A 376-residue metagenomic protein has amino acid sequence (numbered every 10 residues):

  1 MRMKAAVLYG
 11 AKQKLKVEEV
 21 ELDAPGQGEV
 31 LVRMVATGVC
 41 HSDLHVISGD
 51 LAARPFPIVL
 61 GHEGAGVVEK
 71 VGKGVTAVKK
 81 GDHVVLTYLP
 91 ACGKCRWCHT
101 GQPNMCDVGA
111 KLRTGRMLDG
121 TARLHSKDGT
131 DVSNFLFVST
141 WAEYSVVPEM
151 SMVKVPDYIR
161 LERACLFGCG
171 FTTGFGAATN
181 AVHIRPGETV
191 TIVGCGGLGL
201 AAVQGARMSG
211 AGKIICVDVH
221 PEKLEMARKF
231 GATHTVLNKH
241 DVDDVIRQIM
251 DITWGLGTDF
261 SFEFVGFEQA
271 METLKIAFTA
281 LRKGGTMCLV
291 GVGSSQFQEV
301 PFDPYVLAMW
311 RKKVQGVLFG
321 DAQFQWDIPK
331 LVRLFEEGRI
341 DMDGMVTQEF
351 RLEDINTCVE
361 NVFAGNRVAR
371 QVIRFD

Functional and structural regions predicted by a protein language model:
M1, G255, K275-T279, K283 (+1 more regions): C-terminal hydrophobic helical "lid"/dimerization subdomain of Rossmann-like NAD(P)H-dependent oxidoreductases
K4, K16, E21, R33 (+3 more regions): Residues located in well-ordered beta-strands
A11, H220, G293, G320: Residues in the short beta-alpha loop(s) of Rossmann-like NAD(P)-binding domains
D23-T37, D50-H99, N104, L112 (+1 more regions): Glycine-rich beta-strand-centered segment in the early N-terminal region that forms part of a ligand/cofactor-binding
A36, T87, F262-F264, F375: Short, well-ordered coil/turn residues at beta-beta hairpins and beta-strand->alpha-helix junctions within
Y88-M150: Cysteine-cluster motifs in flexible loop/terminal segments that predominantly coordinate metals
E143-Y144, M150-M152, P156-D241, R247: Mid-domain Rossmann-like dinucleotide-binding core that forms the NAD(H)/NADP(H) cofactor-binding site
V182-R185, M208-S209, I215, L224-K313: Glycine-rich cofactor phosphate-binding loops and adjacent beta1-alpha1 units of small-molecule cofactor enzyme domains
